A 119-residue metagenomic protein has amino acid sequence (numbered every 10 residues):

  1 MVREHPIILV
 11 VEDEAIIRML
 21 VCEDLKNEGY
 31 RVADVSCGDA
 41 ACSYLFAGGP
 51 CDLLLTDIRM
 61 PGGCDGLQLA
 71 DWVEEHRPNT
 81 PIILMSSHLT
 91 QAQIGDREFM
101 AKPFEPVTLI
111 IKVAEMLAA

Functional and structural regions predicted by a protein language model:
M1-L9, A15, Q91, E105-A119: Non-catalytic signal-transmission and effector/linker regions of two-component phosphorelay proteins
M19-N27: Charged docking surfaces used in two-component/phosphorelay signaling
D34-L53: Acidic, metal-coordinating helix/loop segments flanking the phosphotransfer/catalytic sites of two-component signaling
C37, G62-L69: Acidic catalytic/metal-coordinating carboxylates
D57-I58: Active-site residues of response regulator receiver
L67-P78: Short amphipathic alpha-helix used as the core "switch/output" element in two-component signaling
M85-S86: Hydrophobic/aromatic residues positioned on beta-strands within the core alpha/beta folds
K102: A Lys-centered signature of the CheY-like receiver
